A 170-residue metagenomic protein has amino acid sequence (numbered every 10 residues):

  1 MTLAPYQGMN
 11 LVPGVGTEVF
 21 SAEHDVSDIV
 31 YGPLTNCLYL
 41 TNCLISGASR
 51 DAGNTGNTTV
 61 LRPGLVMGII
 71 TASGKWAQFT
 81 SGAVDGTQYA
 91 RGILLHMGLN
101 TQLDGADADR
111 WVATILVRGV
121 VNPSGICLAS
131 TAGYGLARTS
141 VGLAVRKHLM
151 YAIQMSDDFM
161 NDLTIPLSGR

Functional and structural regions predicted by a protein language model:
M1-R170: Surface-exposed, low-hydrophobicity beta-strand/loop segments enriched in small/polar/acidic residues
